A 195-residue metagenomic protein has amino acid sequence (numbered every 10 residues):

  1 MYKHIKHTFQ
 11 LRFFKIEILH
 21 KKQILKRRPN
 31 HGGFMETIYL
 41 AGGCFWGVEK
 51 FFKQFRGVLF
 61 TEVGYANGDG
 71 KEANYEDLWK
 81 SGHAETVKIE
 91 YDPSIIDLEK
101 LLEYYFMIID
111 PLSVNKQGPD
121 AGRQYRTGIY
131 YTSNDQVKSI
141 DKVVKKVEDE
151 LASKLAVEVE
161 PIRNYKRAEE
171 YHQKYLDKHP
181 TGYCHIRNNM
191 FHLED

Functional and structural regions predicted by a protein language model:
Y2-I5, F9, F13-K21, L25-D195: Flexible coil/turn and secondary-structure edge motifs
